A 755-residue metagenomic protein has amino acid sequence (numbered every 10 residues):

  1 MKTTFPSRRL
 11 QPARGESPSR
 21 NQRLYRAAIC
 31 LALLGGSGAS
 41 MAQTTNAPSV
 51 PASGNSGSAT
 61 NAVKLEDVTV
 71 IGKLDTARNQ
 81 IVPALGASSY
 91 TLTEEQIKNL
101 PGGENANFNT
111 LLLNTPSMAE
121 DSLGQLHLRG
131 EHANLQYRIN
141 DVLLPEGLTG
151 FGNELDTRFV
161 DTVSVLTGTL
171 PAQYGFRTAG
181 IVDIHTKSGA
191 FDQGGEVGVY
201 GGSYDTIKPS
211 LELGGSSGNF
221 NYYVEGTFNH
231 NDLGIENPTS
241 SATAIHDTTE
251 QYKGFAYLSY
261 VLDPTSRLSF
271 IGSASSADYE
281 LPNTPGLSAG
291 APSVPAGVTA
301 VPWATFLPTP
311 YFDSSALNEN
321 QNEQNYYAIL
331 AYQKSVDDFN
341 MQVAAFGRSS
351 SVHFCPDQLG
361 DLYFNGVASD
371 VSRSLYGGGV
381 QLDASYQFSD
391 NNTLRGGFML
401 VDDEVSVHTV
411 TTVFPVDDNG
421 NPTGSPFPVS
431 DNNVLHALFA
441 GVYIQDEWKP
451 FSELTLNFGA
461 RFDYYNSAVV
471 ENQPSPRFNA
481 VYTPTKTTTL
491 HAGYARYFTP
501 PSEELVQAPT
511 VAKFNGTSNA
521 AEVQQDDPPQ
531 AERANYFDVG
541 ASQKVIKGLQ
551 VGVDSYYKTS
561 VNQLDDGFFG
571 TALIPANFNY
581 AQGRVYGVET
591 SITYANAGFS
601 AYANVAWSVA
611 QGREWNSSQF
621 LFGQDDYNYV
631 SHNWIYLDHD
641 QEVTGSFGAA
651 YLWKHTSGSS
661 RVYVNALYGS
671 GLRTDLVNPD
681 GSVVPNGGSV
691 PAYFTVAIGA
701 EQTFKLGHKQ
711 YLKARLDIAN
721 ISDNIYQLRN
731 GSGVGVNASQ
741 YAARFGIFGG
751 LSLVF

Functional and structural regions predicted by a protein language model:
K2-T4, G234, L667-V677, Q702-F755: C-terminal beta-signal and adjacent terminal beta-strands/loops of Gram-negative outer-membrane beta-barrel proteins
Q43-P101, A133, S335: Short, acidic, small-residue-rich periplasmic hinge/interaction motif at the N-terminus of Gram-negative outer-membrane
L100-E104, F108-P145, D161: Extracytoplasmic beta-strand/coil segments of soluble accessory domains associated with Gram-negative outer-membrane
F108-N109, L126, G150-F151, V165 (+2 more regions): N-terminal periplasmic accessory domains that precede and gate Gram-negative outer-membrane beta-barrel machines
V142-G168: Short acidic/polar hinge/loop motifs at secondary-structure boundaries that mediate gating or recognition
G201-H230, S241-T284, N320-N340, Q387-N391 (+1 more regions): Transmembrane beta-barrel wall of Gram-negative outer-membrane proteins
S335-V336, N340-F354, T483, L505 (+3 more regions): Membrane-embedded beta-barrel scaffold of Gram-negative outer-membrane proteins
K449-F451, S555-T559, A576-L676: Gram-negative outer-membrane beta-barrel transporters
